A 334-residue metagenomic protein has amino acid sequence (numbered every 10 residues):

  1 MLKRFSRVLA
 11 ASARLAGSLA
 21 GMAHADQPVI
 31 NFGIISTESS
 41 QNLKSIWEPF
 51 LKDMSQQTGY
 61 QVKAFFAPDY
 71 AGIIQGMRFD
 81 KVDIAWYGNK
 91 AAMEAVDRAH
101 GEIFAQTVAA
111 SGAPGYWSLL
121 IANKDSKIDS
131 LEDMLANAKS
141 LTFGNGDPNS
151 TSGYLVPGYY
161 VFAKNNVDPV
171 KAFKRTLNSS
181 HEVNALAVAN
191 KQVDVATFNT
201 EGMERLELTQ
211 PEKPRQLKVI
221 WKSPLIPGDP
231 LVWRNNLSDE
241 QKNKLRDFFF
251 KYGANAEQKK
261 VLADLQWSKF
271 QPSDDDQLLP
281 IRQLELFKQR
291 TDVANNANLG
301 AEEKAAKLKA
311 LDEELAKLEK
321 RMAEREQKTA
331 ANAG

Functional and structural regions predicted by a protein language model:
M1-A10: Bacterial N-terminal signal peptides that target proteins for export
M22-I34, L135-T142, L315-G334: Immediate post-signal peptide segment of exported/extracytoplasmic ligand-binding proteins
Q27-S55, A67, K90, W117-L186 (+1 more regions): Bilobed "Venus flytrap"/periplasmic-binding protein-like clamshell domains and structurally analogous long
N31-S36, L43, A109-L119, P211-R246 (+2 more regions): Periplasmic-binding protein-like
E38-S39, S45-P49, K244-G334: An extracytoplasmic/periplasmic, membrane-proximal ligand-sensing/linker region
F65-E102, G202-L208: Pocket-flanking alpha-helical
A71-A85, R98, Y116, H181-A196: Short helices/loops that flank or line small-molecule/ion binding pockets
N89-A99, F162-A163, A189-N190, D194-R215 (+1 more regions): A ligand-binding cleft/hinge motif common to bilobed small-molecule-binding domains
